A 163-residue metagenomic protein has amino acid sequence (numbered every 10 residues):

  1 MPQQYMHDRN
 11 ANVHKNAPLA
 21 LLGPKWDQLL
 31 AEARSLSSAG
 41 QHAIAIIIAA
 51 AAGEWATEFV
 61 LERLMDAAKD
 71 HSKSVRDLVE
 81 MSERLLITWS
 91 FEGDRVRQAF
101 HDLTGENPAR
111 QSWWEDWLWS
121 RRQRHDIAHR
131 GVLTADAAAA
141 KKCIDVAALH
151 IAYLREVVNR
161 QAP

Functional and structural regions predicted by a protein language model:
M1-I46, A67-A68: Charged alpha-helical initiation segments
H7, L64-K69, E156-P163: Juxtamembrane/interface motifs at transmembrane-helix termini
A20-P24, D102-P163: Charge-enriched, short contiguous segments at helix-coil
E54-W55, H150: A short structural micro-motif
L64-R110: Short, charged amphipathic alpha-helical segments flanked by flexible coils
